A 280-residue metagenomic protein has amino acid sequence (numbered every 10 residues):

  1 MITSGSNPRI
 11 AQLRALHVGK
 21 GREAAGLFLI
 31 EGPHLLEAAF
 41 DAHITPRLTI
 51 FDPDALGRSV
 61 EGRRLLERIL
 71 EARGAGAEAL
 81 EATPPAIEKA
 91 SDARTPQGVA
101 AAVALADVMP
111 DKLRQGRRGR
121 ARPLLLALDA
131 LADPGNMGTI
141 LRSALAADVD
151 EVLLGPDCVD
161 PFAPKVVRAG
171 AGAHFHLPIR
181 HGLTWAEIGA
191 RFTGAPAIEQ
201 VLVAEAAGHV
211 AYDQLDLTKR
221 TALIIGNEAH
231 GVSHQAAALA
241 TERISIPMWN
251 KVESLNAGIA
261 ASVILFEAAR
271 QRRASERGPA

Functional and structural regions predicted by a protein language model:
M1-R94: N-terminal positively charged helical leader segments and presequences
I2, F28, D129-A130, G155-P156 (+4 more regions): Glycine- and other small-residue-rich loops at beta-strand/loop junctions that grip anionic moieties
G32, A132-T139, L255-A260: Amphipathic alpha-helical repeat scaffolds
P33, D54-L56, A86, A106 (+3 more regions): Short glycine-rich anion-binding loops that position phosphate/pyrophosphate groups of nucleotides and phosphorylated
E71, P85, A102-G208: RNA substrate-binding interface of SAM-dependent RNA methyltransferases
A101, S143-A147, C158-H174, H234-A280: Structured adenosyl-cofactor binding patch, chiefly the S-adenosyl-L-methionine
L202-V252: Active-site/ligand-binding-proximal alpha/beta "capping" segment
